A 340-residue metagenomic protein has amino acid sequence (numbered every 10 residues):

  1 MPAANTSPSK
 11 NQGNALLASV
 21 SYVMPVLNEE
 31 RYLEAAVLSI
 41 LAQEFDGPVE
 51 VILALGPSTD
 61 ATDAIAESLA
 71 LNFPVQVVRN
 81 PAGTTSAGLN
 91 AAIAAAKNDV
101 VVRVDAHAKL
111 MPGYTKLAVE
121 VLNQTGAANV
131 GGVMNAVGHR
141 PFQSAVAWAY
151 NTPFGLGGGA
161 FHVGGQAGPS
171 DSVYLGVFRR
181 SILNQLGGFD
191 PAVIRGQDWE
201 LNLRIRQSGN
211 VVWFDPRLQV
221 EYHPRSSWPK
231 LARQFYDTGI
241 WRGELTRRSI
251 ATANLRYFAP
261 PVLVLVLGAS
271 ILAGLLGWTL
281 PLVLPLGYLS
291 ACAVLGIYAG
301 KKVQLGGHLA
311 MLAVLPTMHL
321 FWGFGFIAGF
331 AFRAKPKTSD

Functional and structural regions predicted by a protein language model:
L38-P48: Short, acidic, metal-binding catalytic loop of nucleotide-sugar glycosyltransferases
L55-A64, A82, A108: A conserved acidic beta->alpha catalytic loop
N80-A96, L117, V173: Glycine-rich, basic loop-to-helix element that forms the pyrophosphate-binding segment of sugar-nucleotide handling
V101: Short aromatic/hydrophobic "clamp" motif used to bind/position activated sugar donors
G113-S144, Q219, H223: Conserved donor NDP-sugar-binding/catalytic core segment of glycosyltransferases
G132-G138, A147-L175, N184, R248: Short, flexible, basic/aromatic active-site loop/helix in glycosyltransferases
D190-A253: Catalytic donor/gating beta->alpha subdomain of glycosyltransferases that bind UDP-sugars
V262-K335: Membrane-embedded multi-pass helical conduit in multi-pass membrane proteins, especially envelope-biosynthetic
